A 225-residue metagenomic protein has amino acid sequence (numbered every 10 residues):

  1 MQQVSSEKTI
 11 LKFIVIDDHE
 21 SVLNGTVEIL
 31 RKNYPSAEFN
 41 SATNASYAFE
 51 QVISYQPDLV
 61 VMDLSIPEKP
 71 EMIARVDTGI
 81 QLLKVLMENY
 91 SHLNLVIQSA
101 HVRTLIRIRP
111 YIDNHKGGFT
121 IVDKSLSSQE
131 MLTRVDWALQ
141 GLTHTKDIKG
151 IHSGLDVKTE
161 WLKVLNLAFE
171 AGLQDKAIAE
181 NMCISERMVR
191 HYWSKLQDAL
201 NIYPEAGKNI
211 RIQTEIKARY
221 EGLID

Functional and structural regions predicted by a protein language model:
M1-K12, G222-D225: Non-catalytic signal-transmission and effector/linker regions of two-component phosphorelay proteins
K8-V22, T26-L30: Conserved acidic segment of CheY-like receiver
S41-L59, D63, K69: Acidic, metal-coordinating helix/loop segments flanking the phosphotransfer/catalytic sites of two-component signaling
I73-D77, Q81, V85-E88, L93-I121 (+1 more regions): Alpha4 helix (beta4-alpha4-beta5 surface) of REC/receiver domains from two-component response regulators
L126, E130, V135-S153: The C-terminal output helix
G150-K195: Helix-turn-helix DNA-binding segment
D198-D225: Basic, Lys/Arg-enriched C-terminal extension of HTH/homeodomain DNA-binding domains
